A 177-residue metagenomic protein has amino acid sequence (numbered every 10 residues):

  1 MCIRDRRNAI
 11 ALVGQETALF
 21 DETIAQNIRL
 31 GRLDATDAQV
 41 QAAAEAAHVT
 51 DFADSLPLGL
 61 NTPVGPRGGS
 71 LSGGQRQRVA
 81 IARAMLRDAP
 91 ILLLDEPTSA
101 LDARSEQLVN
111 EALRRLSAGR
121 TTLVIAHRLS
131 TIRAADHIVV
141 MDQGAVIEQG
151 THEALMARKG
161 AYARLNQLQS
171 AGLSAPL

Functional and structural regions predicted by a protein language model:
M1-D5: Conserved small/polar residues in nucleotide/adenosyl-binding loops
R7-R29, D34, Q41-V49, G59-K159 (+1 more regions): ABC-family ATPase nucleotide-binding domain "signature/switch" substructure
A53: Nucleotide-activated donor-binding/catalytic signature segment of Leloir-type glycosyltransferases, i.e., the conserved
A157-L177: C-terminal boundary and immediately downstream tail of ABC-type ATPase nucleotide-binding domains
